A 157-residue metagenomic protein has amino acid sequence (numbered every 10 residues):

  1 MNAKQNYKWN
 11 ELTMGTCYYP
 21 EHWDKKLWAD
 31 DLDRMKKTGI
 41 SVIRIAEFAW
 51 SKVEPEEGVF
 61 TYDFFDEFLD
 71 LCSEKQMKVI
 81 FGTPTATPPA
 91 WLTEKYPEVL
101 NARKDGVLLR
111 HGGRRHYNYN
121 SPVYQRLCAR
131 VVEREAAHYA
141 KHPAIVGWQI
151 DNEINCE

Functional and structural regions predicted by a protein language model:
M1-Q5, P55-F60, C72, N152-N155: Short, charged N-terminal helix-start/capping segments
N2-L27, L32-S41: An acidic-aromatic substrate-binding cleft motif
L12-T16, I43-I45, V79-G82, V146-I150: Hydrophobic faces of well-ordered beta-strands that scaffold small-molecule active sites in alpha/beta enzyme cores
T13-K25, A46-F65, R110-A129, I154: The substrate-binding groove and active-site-proximal loops of carbohydrate-active enzymes, especially glycoside
A29-L109, E133-A136: Aromatic-lined substrate-binding rim segments of carbohydrate-active enzymes
A86, A90-W91, P97, N101-E157: Active-site groove signature of glycoside hydrolases
